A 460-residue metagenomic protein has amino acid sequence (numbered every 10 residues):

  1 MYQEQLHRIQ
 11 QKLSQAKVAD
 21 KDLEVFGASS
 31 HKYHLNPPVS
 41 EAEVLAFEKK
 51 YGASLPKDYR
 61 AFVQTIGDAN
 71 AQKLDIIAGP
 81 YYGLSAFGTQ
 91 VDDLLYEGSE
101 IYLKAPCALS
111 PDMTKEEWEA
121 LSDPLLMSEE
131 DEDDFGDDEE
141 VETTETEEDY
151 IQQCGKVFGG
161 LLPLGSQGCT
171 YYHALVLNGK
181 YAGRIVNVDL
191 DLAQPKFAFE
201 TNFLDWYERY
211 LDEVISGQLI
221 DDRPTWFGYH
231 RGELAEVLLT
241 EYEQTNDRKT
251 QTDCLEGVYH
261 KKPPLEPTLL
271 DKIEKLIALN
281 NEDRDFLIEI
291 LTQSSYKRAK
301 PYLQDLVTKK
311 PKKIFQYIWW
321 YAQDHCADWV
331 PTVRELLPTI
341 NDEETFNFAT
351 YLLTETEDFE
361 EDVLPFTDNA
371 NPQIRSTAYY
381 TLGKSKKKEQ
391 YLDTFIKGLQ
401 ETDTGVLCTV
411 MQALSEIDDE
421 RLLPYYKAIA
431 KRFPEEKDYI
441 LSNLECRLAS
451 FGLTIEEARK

Functional and structural regions predicted by a protein language model:
M1-G168, D247, N280-D285, P311-K312 (+8 more regions): A surface-exposed partner-binding patch
T114, N202, D222, F315-Q316 (+1 more regions): Acidic, low-complexity intrinsically disordered regions
A120-V237: Long, contiguous interaction/recruitment modules in multidomain scaffold/adaptor proteins
E213-F286, Q293, K297-D305, K309: Alpha-solenoid helical-repeat scaffolds
V237-T245, G257, D271-L279, I290 (+5 more regions): Alpha-solenoid HEAT/Armadillo-like helical repeat scaffolds in large eukaryotic proteins
Q251-L255, D285-I288, I318, F346-T350 (+2 more regions): Boundary/linker elements of alpha-helical solenoid repeat scaffolds
E289-Q293, Y321-D324, L352: Well-ordered alpha-helical scaffold segments within catalytic/enzyme domains
C408: Cell wall/extracellular polymer interaction/catalysis modules
